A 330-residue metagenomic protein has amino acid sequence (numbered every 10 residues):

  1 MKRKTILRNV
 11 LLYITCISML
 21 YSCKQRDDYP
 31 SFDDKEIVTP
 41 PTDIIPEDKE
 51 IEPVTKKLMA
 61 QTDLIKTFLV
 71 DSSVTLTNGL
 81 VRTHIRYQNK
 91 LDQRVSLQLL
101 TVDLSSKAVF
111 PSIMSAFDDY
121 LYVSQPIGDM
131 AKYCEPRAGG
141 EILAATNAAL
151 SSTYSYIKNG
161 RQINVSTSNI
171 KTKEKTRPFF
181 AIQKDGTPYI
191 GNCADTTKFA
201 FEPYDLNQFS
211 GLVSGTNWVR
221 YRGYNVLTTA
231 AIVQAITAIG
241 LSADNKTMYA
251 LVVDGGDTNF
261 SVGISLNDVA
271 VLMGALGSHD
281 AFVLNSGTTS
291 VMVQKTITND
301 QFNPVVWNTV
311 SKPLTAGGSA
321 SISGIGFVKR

Functional and structural regions predicted by a protein language model:
K2-L11: Bacterial N-terminal signal peptides that target proteins for export
M19-S22: C-terminal motif of bacterial Sec signal peptides marking the signal peptidase cleavage site
K24-K173, Y189-I190: Zymogen propeptides
L97-T101, F179, A238, G324: Conserved hydrophobic/aromatic beta-strand scaffold that supports enzyme active sites
M114-Y122, D195-K198, V252-T258: Short, solvent-exposed aromatic-acidic interface loops
L143-N147, F179-A181, P188-I190, G240 (+3 more regions): Structural recognition of the beta-strand scaffold that forms the well-ordered cores of secreted hydrolase catalytic
T146-A231: Active-site-adjacent helix-turn-beta-strand microarchitecture at beta-sheet edges that either contains or buttresses
S155-E174, N225-D280, T289-R330: Conserved, well-ordered active-site substructure
